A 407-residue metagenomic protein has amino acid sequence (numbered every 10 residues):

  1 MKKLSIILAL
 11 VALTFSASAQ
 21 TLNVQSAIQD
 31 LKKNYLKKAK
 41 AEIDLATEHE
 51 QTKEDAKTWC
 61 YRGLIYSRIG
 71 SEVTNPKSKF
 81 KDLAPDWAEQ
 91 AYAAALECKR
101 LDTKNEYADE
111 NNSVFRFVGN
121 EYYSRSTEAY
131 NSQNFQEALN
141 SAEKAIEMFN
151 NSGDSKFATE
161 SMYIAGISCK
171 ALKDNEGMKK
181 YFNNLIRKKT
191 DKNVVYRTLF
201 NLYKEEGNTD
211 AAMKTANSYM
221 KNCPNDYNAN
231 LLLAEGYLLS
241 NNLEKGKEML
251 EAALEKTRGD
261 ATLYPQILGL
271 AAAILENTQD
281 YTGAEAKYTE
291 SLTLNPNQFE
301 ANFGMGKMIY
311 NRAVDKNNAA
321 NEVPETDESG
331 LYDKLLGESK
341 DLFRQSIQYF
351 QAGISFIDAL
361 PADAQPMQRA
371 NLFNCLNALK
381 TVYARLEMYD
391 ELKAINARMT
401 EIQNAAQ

Functional and structural regions predicted by a protein language model:
Q20-T74, L83: Start-of-domain marker
A46, C98, A145, N184-L185 (+5 more regions): Canonical positions in the second alpha-helix
K53-D55, N105, A158, K192 (+6 more regions): Residue-level recognition of tetratricopeptide repeat
T58, A108, D154-S155, S161 (+7 more regions): TPR alpha-solenoid repeat register
I65-Q133, N150-T159, N311-Q348: Short coil/linker segments at helix-helix boundaries
